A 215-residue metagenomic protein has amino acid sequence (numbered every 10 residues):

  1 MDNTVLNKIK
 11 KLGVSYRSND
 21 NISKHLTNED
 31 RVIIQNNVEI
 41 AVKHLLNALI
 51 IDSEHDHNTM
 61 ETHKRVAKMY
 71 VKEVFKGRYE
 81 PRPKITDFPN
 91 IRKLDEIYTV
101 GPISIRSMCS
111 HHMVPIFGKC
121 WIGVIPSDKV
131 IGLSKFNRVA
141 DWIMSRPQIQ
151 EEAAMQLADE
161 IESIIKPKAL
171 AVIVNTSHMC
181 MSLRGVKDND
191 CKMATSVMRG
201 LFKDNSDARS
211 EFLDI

Functional and structural regions predicted by a protein language model:
M1-I215: A domain-level signal for the structural core that forms small-molecule/cofactor-binding pockets and catalytic centers
